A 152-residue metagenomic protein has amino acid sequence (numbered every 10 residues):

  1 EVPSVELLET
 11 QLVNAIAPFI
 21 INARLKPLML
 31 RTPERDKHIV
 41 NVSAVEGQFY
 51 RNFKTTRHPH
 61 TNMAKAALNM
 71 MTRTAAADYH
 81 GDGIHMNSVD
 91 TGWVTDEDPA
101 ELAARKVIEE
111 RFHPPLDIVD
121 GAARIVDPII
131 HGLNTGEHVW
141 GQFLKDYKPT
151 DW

Functional and structural regions predicted by a protein language model:
E1-Q11, I16, A23, P27-G83 (+1 more regions): Catalytic loop of short-chain dehydrogenase/reductase
T10, I21, I39-V42, V89 (+3 more regions): Generic structural hydrophobic/aromatic packing signal, biased to beta-strands
A17, A67, D120, R124: Charged catalytic carboxylate motif
Y79-T91, G136-F143: Conserved Rossmann-fold SDR core element
A104-W152: C-terminal helical subdomain
